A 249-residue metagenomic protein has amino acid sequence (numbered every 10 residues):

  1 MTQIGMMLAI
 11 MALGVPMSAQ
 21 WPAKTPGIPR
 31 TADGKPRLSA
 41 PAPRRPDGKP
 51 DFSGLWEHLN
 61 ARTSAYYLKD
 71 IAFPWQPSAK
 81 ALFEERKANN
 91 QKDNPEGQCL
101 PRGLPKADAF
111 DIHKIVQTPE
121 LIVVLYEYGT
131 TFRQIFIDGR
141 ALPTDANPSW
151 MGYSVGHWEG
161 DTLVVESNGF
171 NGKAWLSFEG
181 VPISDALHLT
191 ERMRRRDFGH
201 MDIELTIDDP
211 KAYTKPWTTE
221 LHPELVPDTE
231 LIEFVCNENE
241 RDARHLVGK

Functional and structural regions predicted by a protein language model:
T2-Q3, A9-I10, V15-K249: PEST-like low-complexity, intrinsically disordered acidic/proline/serine-rich tracts that flank trafficking/processing
